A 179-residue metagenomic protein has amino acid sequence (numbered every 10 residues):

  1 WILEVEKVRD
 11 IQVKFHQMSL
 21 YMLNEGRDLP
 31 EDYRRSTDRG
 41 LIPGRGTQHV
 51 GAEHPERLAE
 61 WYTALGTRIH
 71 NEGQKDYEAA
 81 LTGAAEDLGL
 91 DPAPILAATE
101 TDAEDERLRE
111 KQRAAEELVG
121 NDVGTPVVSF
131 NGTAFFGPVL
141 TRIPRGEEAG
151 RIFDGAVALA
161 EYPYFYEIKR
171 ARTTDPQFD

Functional and structural regions predicted by a protein language model:
W1-L81, G155, L159, E167 (+1 more regions): Structural alpha/beta surface segment adjacent to cysteine/selenocysteine redox centers across thiol/disulfide enzymes
I2-K7, E78-D179: C-terminal cap of thioredoxin/glutaredoxin-like
